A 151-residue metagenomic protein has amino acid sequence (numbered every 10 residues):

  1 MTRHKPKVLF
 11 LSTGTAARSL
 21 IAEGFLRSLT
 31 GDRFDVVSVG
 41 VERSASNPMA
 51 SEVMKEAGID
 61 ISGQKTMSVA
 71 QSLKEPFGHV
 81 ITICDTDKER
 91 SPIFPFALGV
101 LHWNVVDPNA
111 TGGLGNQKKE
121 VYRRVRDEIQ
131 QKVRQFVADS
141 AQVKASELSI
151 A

Functional and structural regions predicted by a protein language model:
M1-Q71: Conserved active-site segments centered on acidic
G14-A16, D85-K88: Short glycine-rich anion-binding loops that position phosphate/pyrophosphate groups of nucleotides and phosphorylated
G40, C84, N104-V106: Residues at the C-termini of beta-strands that transition into short coil/loop
K74-P76: Alpha-helix C-terminal capping/helix-to-coil transition sites in glycosyltransferase folds
K88-A151: Phosphate-binding/catalytic loops
